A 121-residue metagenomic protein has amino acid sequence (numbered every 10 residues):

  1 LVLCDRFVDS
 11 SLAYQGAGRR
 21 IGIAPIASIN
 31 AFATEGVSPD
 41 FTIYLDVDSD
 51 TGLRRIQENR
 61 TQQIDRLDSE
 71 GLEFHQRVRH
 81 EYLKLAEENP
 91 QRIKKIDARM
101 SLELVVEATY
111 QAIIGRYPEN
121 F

Functional and structural regions predicted by a protein language model:
R6: Walker B catalytic acidic pair
D9: Short, well-ordered surface patches within globular domains
L12-H80: A glycine- and Lys/Arg-enriched "phosphate-lid" helix/loop adjacent to the NTP-binding pocket of small-molecule kinases
D50-F121: NTP-dependent small-molecule kinase module
